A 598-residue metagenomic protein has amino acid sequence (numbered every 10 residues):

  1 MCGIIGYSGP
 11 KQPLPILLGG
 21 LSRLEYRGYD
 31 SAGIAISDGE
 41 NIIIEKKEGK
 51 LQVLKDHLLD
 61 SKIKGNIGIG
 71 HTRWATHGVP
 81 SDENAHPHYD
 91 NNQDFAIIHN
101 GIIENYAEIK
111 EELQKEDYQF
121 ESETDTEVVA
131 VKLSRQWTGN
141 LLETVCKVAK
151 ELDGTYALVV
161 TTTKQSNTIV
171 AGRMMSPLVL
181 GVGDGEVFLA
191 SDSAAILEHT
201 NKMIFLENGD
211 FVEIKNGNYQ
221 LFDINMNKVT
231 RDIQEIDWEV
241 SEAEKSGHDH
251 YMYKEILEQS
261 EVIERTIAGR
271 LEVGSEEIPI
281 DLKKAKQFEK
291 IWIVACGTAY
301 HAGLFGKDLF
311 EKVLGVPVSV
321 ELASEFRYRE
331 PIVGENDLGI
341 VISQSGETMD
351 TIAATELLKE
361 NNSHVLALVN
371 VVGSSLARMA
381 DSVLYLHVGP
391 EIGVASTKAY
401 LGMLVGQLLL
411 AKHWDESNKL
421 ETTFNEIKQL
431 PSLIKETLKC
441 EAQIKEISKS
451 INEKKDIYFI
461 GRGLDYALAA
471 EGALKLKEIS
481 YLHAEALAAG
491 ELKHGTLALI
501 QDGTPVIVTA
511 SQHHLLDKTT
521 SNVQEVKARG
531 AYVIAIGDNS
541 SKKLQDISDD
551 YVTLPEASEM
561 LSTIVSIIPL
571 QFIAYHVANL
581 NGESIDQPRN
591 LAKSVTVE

Functional and structural regions predicted by a protein language model:
M1-K245, D249, E264-A268, V273-Q287 (+5 more regions): Conserved short alpha-helical segments that host acidic/polar catalytic motifs at enzyme active sites
N66, G70-E83, G269-K283, K307-I342 (+2 more regions): Glycine-rich oxoanion-binding loops at beta->alpha junctions
P87-Y89, V170-A171, M203-I204, F211-E213 (+11 more regions): Replace "in large, NTP-powered and nucleic-acid-processing enzymes" with "in large, NTP-powered factors and other
T155-E186, N452-E478, H513, T520: Acidic/histidine-rich
G181, A302-G303, M349-I352, E446 (+8 more regions): Extended hydrophobic-aromatic, low-complexity segments
Q259-I263, I267-W292, S382-P505, A578-E598: Active-site phosphate/pyrophosphate-binding segments
K283-Q429, R462, T509-P555, I573 (+1 more regions): Glycine-rich phosphate-binding loops that contact phosphosugars or nucleotide phosphates
Y532, Q545-I547, A557-E598: Generic C-terminus detector
